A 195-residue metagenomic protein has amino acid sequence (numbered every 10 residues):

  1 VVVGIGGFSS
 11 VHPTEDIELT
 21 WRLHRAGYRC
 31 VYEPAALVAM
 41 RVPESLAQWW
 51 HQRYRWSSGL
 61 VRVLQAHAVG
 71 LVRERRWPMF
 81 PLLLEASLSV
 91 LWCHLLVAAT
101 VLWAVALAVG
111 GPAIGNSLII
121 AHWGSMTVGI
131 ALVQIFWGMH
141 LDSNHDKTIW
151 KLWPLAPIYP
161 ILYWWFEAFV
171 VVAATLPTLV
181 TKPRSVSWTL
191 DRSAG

Functional and structural regions predicted by a protein language model:
V1-M79, L84-S87, L190, A194-G195: Non-transmembrane catalytic domains and loops of membrane-associated enzymes and transporters that build or traffic
Y28, P112, P183-R184: Residue-level recognition of short, well-ordered coil/turn positions that link secondary-structure elements
Q48, Q52-L64, L152-G195: Membrane-proximal soluble regions of multi-pass membrane proteins
L88-V180: Membrane-embedded multi-pass helical conduit in multi-pass membrane proteins, especially envelope-biosynthetic
